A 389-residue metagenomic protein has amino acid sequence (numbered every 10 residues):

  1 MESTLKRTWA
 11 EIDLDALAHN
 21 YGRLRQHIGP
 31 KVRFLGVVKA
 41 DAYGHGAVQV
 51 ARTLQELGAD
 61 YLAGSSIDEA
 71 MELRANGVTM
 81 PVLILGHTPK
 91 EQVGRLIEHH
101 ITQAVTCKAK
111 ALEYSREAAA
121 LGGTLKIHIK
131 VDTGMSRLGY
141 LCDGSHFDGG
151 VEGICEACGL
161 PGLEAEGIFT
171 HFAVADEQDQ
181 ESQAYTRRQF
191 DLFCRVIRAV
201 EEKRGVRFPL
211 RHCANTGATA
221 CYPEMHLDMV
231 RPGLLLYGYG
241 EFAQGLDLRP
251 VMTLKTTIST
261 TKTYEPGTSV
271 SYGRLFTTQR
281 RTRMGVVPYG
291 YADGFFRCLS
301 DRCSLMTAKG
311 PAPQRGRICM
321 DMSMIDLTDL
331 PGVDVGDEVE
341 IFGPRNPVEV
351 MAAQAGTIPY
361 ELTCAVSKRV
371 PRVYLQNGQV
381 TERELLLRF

Functional and structural regions predicted by a protein language model:
M1-T102, K108, R116, T124 (+3 more regions): A charged N-terminal "starter" segment
L5-K6, A40-L57, A75, L112-K126 (+3 more regions): Active-site loop/helix belt of alpha/beta enzymes
L17, L73, I168, I258 (+1 more regions): Residue-level signal for inorganic ion chemistry
K31, V206-L210, V348-A353: Flexible, glycine/charged-enriched surface loops at secondary-structure junctions
L35, K126-H128, G167, P313: Hydrophobic "anchor" residues on beta-strands that sit immediately upstream of conserved functional sites
V38-A40, S66-I67, H87, T106-K108 (+11 more regions): Fold-independent oxyanion-binding glycine-rich loops and adjacent beta-strand/coil segments at enzyme active sites
I84, I258, Q314-R315: A structural signal for short, hydrophobic beta-strand segments that form beta-sheets in beta-rich/all-beta domains
T263-F389: C-terminal accessory subdomain/extension
